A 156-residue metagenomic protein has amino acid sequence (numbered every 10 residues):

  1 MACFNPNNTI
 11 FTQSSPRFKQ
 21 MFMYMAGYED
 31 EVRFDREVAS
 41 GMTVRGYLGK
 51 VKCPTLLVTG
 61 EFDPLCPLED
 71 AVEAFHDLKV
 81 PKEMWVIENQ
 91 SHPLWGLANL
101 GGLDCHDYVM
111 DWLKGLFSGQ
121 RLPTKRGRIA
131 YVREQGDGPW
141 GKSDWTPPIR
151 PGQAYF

Functional and structural regions predicted by a protein language model:
M1-E37: Hydrolase active-site cap/lid region
C3-I10, P64-C66, S91-W95, Q135: Flexible loop/turn segments at secondary-structure boundaries
F11-S14, G46-K50: Conserved adenylate-forming
E29-Y47, C53: Active-site nucleophile elbow and catalytic-triad environment of alpha/beta-hydrolase enzymes
V51-K52, L57-T59, D63: Short beta-strand/loop motif that positions the catalytic acidic residue of the alpha/beta-hydrolase fold
C53, P67-H76: Short alpha-helix in the alpha/beta-hydrolase fold that links the catalytic acid
F75-L94, Y108: Catalytic histidine neighborhood in serine/cysteine hydrolases with alpha/beta-hydrolase-type architecture
A98-F156: Catalytic active-site module of serine/aspartate enzymes centered on a nucleophile-bearing elbow/loop
